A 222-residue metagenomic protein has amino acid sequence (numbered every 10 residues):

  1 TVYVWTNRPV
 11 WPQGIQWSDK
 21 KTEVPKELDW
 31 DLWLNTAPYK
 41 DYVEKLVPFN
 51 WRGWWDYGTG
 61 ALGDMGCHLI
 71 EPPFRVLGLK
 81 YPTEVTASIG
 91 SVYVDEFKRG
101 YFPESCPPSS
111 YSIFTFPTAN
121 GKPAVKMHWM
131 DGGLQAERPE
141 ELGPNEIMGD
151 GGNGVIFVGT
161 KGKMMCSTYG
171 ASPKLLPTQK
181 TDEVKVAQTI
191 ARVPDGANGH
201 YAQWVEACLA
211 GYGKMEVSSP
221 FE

Functional and structural regions predicted by a protein language model:
T1-T59, G63-S219: Contiguous beta-strand/loop segments that form the cofactor/metal-binding neighborhood of enzyme cores
